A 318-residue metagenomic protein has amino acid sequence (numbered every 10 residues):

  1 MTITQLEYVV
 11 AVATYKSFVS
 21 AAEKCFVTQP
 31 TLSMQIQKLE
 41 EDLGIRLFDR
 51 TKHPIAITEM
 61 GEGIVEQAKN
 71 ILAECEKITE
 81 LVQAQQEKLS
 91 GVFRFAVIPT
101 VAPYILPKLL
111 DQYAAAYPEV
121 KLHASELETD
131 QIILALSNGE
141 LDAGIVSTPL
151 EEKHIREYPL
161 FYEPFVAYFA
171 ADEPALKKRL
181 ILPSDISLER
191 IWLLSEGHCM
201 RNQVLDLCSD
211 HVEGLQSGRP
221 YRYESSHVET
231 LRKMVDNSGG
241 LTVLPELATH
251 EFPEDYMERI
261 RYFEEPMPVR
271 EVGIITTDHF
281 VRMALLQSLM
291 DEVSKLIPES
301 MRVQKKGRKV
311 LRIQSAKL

Functional and structural regions predicted by a protein language model:
V9, A21-A22, T58, Y113: Hydrophobic two-helix hairpin corresponding to the core of helix-turn-helix DNA-binding domains
V10-T28: Short helix-boundary/capping micro-motifs
E40-E59, T79: A short LG(V/I)-centered, amphipathic sequence patch enriched for acidic residue(s) preceding the LG motif
D42-L43, I64-Q86, L289, V293: Alpha-helical linker/hinge and terminal dimerization helices associated with HTH transcriptional regulators
S90-K153, S217, E224-H227: Central regulatory/effector-binding core of bacterial HTH transcription factors
E128-L141, V146-S147, G197-I260, G307 (+1 more regions): Hydrophobic hinge/microswitch elements
E152-P159, E163, K178-R179, D185 (+1 more regions): Beta-alpha-beta core module
R190-E213, R282-D291, I297-L311: Secondary-structure junction motif
